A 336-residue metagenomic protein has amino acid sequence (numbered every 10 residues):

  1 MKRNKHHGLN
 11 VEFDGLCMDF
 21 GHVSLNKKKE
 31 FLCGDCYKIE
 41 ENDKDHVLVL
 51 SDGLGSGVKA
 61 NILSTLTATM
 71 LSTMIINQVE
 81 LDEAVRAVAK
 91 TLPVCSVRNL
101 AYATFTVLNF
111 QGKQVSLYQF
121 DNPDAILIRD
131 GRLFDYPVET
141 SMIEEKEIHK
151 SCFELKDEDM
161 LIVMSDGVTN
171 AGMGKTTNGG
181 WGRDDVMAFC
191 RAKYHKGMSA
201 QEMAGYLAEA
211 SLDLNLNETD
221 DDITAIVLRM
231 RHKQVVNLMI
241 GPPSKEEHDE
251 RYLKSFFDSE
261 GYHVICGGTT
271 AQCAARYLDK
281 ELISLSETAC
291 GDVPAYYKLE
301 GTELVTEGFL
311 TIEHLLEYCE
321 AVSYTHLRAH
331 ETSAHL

Functional and structural regions predicted by a protein language model:
M1-F31: Regulatory cytosolic signal-relay segments
R3, H7, L63-G131, I148 (+1 more regions): Catalytic core of PPM/PP2C metal-dependent serine/threonine phosphatase domains
E30-E41, D135-G174: Acidic loop->beta-strand submotif enriched in PP2C/PPM serine/threonine phosphatases
C36-A89, I162, M173-V186: Primarily the active-site beta-strand->alpha-helix module of PP2C/PPM metal-dependent phosphatases, and frequently
D52-G53, N122, M160-V168, D222: DG-centered beta-turn motif at the end of beta-strands
T73, L81, A87, L238-Y262 (+2 more regions): Conserved mixed alpha/beta catalytic, RNA-binding, or beta-rich assembly cores of soluble enzyme, regulatory
Y297-L327: A structural-propensity feature for long, helix-poor, extended segments
T325-H335: Conserved small/polar residues in nucleotide/adenosyl-binding loops
